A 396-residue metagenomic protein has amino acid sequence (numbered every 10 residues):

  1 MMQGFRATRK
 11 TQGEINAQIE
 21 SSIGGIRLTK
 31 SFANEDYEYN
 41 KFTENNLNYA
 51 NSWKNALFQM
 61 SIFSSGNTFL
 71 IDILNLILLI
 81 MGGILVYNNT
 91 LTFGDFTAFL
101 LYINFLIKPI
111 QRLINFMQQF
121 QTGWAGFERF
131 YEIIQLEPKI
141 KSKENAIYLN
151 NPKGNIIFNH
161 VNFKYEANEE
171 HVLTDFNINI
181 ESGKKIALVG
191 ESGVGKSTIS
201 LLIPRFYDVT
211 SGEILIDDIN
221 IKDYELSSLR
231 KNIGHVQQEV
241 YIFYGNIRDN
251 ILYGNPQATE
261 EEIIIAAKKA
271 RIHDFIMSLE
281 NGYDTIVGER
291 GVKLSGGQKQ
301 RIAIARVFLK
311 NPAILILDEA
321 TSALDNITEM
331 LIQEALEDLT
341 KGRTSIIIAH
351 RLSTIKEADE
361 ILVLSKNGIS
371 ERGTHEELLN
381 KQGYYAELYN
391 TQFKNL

Functional and structural regions predicted by a protein language model:
Q3, K30-S31, I84, N88 (+2 more regions): Transmembrane helix-loop junction
Q3-S21, R27-I77, N115, Q119-T122 (+3 more regions): An intracellular "coupling" helix at the cytosolic face of ABC transporter transmembrane type-1 domains
T11, S31-N34, K54, F58 (+10 more regions): Residue-level signature of the cytosolic catalytic core of signaling kinases
G24, S31-N34, N51, N88 (+6 more regions): Residues at helix-coil transition
F42, F130, F158-H160: Conserved catalytic Walker-motif region of ABC-type ATPase nucleotide-binding domains
N55, Q59-E128, I134: Helix-loop-helix
K143, L149-L396: ABC-type nucleotide-binding domain
